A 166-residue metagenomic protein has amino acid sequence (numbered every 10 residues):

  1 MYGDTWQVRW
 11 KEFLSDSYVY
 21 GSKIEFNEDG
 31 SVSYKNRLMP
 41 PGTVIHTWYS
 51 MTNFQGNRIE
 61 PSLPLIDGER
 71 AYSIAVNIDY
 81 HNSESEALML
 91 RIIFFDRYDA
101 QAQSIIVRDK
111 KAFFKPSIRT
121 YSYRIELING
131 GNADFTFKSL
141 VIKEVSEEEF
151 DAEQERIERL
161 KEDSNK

Functional and structural regions predicted by a protein language model:
M1-K166: Extracellular and organelle-lumenal recognition/adhesion modules and their flexible linkers in secreted
